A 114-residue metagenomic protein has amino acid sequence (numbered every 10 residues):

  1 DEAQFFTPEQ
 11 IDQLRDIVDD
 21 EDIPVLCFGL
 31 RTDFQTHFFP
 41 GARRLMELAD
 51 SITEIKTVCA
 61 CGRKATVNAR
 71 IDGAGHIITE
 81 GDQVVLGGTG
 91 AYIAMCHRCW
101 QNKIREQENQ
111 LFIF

Functional and structural regions predicted by a protein language model:
D1: Gly/Thr-rich phosphate-binding loop signature of adenosyl cofactor/nucleotide-binding cores
Q4-F114: Replace "adjacent to P-loop NTPase cores in ATP/GTP-dependent enzymes" with "adjacent to NTP-binding cores
